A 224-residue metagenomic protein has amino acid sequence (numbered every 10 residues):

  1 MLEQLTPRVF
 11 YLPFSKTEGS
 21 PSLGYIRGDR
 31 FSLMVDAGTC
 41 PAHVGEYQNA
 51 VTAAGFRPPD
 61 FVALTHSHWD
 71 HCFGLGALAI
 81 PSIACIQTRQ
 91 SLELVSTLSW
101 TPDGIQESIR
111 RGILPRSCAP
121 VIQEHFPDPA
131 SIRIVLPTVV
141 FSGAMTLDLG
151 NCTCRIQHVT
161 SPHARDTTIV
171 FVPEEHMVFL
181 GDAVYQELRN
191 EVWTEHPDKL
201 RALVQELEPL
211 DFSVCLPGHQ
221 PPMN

Functional and structural regions predicted by a protein language model:
E3-N49, I169-D182: Conserved beta-strand hairpin/beta-sheet module of binuclear metal-dependent hydrolase folds, prominently
Q4-L5, E93-H158, Q205: Metallo-beta-lactamase
F10, A63-T65, I83, V139 (+3 more regions): Hydrophobic/aromatic beta-strand patches that form the interior of the parallel beta-sheet core in alpha/beta enzyme
P13-S15, I86, T160, H219: Residues at the C-termini of beta-strands that transition into short coil/loop
K16-E18, V139, T160-A164: A short catalytic or substrate-binding loop motif that flags glycine-/basic-rich loops and adjacent residues that bind
S32-L33, A37-A42, T146, T153-N224: Metallo-beta-lactamase
A42-T88, P209-V214: Active-site metal-binding motif and surrounding structural segment of the metallo-beta-lactamase
I86-S91, V184: Short, acidic/turn-prone active-site loops that include or flank metal/cofactor- and phosphate-binding residues
